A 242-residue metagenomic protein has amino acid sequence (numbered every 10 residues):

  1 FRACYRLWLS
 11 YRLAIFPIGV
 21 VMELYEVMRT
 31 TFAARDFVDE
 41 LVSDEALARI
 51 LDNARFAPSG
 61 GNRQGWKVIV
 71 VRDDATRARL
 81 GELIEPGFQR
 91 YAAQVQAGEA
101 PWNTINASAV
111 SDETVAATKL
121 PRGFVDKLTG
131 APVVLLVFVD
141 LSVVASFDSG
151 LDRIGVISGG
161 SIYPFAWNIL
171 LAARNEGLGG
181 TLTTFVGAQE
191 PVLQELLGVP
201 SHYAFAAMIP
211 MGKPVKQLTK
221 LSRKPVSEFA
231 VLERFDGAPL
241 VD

Functional and structural regions predicted by a protein language model:
F1-V21: Short, Lys/Arg-enriched N-terminal segments with co-localized hydrophobic residues within the first ~10-30 amino acids
I15, V20-E45, R49: Short acidic N-proximal helix/loop "leader" segments that mark the beginning of a domain or an inter-domain linker
E26, T30-A34, A204-D242: C-terminal helix-cap and adjacent tail motif
I50, A54, V133-L196: Small-aliphatic-rich amphipathic alpha-helix that forms the alpha element of a beta-alpha
F56-N62: Glycine-rich phosphate/pyrophosphate-binding beta-alpha loops
R63-G65, L128-P132, A204: Short connector loops at helix/strand junctions that flank enzyme active sites, especially segments positioning acidic
V70-I162: Glycine/small-residue-rich phosphate/adenosyl-binding loop
Q89-N103, L197-K220: A glycine-rich helix N-cap at a beta->alpha junction
